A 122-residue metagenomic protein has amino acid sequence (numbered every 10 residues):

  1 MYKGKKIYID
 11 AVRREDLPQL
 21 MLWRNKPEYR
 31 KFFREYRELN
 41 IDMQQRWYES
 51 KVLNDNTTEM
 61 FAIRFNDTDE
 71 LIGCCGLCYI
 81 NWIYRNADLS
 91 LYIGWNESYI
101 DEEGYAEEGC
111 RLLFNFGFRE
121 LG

Functional and structural regions predicted by a protein language model:
M1-R46: A short, well-structured alpha-helix characteristic of acyl/acetyltransferase catalytic modules
V12, D16, T58-M60, L71 (+1 more regions): Residue-level detection of beta-strand scaffold positions
Q19, D88, E108: Amphipathic alpha-helical recognition patches that constitute DNA-binding helices
W23, K51-N54, G117: Hydrophobic helix-cap positions at the C-terminus of alpha-helices in RecA-like/P-loop ATPase nucleotide-binding cores
K31-F33, E97-I100: Short, polar/flexible loop-turn hinges at active-site or ligand-entry regions and domain interfaces
D42-S98: Acetyl-CoA-dependent GNAT
D101-F116: Conserved acetyl-CoA-binding loop-helix of GNAT-fold acetyltransferases
R119-G122: Conserved GNAT acetyl-CoA-binding A-motif
